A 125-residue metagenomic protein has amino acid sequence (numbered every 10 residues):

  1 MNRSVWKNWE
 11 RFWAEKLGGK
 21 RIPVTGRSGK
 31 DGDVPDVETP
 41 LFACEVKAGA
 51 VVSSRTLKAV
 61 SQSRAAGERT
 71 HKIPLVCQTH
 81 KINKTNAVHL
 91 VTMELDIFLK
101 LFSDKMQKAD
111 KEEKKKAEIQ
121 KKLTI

Functional and structural regions predicted by a protein language model:
M1-I125: Catalytic phosphate/metal-binding cores of nucleic-acid and nucleotide-processing enzymes, i.e., regions that mediate
